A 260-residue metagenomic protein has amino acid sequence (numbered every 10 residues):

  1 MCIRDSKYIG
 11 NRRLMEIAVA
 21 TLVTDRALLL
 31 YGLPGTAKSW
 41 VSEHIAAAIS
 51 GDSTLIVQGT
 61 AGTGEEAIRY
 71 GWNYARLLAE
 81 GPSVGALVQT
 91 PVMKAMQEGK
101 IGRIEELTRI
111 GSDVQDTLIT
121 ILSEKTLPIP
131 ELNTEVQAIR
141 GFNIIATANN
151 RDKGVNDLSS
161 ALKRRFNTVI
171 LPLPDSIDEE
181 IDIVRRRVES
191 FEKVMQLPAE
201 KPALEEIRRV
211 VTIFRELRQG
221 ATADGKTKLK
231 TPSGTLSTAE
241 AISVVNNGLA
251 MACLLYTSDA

Functional and structural regions predicted by a protein language model:
M1-D5, Y256-A260: Conserved small/polar residues in nucleotide/adenosyl-binding loops
R4-V194: AAA+ P-loop NTPase catalytic core and its hallmark functional loops
D113, T117, R209, T257: Charged catalytic carboxylate motif
N167, C253-S258: C-terminal extensions
F191-A252: Conserved AAA+ ATPase small/helical "lid" subdomain
